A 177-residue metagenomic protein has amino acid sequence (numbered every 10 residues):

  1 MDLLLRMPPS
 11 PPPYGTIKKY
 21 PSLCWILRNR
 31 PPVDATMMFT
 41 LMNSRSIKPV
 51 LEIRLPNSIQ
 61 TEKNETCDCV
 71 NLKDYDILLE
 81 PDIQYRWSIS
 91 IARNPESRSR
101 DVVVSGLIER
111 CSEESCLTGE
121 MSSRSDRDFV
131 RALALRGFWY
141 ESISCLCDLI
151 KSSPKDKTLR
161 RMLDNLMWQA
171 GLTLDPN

Functional and structural regions predicted by a protein language model:
M1-K18, S112-L117: Short, compositionally biased P/S/T/A/G/V-rich stretches that sit at domain boundaries
K19-L23: Structural beta-strand segments of beta-rich domains
W25, E65-P95, S99-V102, G106-L107: Extracytoplasmic/surface-exposed domains of secreted proteins that mediate cell-envelope carbohydrate/peptidoglycan
N29-F39, N43-I47: Solvent-exposed loop/turn segments flanking beta-strands in beta-repeat/beta-sandwich domains
K48-K63: Solvent-exposed serine/threonine-rich low-complexity stretches and specific carbohydrate-binding patches
I59-C67, E113-L117: Short, surface-exposed linear segments at secondary-structure transitions and domain or protein termini
P81, R93-G137: Extended, polar beta-sheet/loop recognition surfaces of beta-rich domains that mediate binding to diverse ligands
M121-N177: Alpha-helical protein-protein interaction scaffolds
